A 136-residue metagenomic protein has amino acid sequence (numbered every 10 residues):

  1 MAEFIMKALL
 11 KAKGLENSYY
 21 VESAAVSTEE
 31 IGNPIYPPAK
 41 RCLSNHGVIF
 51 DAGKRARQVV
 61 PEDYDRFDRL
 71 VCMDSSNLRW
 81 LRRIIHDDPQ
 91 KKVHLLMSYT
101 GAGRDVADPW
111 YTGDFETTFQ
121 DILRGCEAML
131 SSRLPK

Functional and structural regions predicted by a protein language model:
M1-R66, S131-P135: Conserved active-site segments centered on acidic
D63, R69, S75-K136: Phosphate-binding/catalytic loops
